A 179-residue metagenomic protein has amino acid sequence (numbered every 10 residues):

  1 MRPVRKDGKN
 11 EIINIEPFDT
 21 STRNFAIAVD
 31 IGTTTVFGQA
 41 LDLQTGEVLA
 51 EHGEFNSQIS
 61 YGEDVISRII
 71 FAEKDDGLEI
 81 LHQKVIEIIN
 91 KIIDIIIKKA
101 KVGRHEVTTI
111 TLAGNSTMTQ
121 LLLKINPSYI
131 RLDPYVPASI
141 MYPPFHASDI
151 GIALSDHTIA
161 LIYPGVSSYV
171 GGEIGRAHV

Functional and structural regions predicted by a protein language model:
M1-A28, T33, T45, Q83-I86 (+3 more regions): Nucleotide/phosphate-binding catalytic cleft detector across ATP-hydrolyzing and phosphate-transferring enzymes
V36-F37: Short loop/turn microsegments at loop-to-beta-strand junctions
A40-E79: Short glycine-rich, Thr/Ser-proximal phosphate-binding strand/loop in the N-terminal lobe of ATP-dependent enzymes
I59, N115-M118: Surface-exposed, flexible loop/turn segments at secondary-structure boundaries
